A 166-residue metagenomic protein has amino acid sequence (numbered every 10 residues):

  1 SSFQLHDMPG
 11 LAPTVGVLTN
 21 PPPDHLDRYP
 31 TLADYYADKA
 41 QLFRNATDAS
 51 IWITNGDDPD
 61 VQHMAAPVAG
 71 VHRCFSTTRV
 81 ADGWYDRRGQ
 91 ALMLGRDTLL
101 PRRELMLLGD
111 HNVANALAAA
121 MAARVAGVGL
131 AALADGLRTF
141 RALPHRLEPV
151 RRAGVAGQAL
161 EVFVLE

Functional and structural regions predicted by a protein language model:
S1: Short beta-strand-centered segment that lines the nucleotide-binding/catalytic pocket of NTP-utilizing
Q4, L11-V164: Acidic, Mg2+-coordinating active-site environments of NTP-dependent enzymes
